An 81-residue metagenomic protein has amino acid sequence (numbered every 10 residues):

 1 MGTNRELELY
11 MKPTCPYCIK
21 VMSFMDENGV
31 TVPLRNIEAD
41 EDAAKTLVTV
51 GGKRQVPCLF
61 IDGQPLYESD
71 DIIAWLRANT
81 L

Functional and structural regions predicted by a protein language model:
M1-V30: Local sequence-structure signature of Cys/Sec-based thiol-disulfide redox active-site neighborhoods
G2-T3, K45-V48: Short secondary-structure transition/capping segments
P16-Y17, D42, Y67: Short alpha-helical
V30-A43: Thiol-based oxidoreductase modules, predominantly thioredoxin-like and allied folds used for disulfide exchange
V48-Q55: Thiol/disulfide oxidoreductase modules built on the thioredoxin-like
P57-P65: A short, hydrophobic beta-strand/beta-hairpin element that forms part of a small beta-sheet core
I61-D62, W75-L81: C-terminal basic regulatory modules in eukaryotic proteins
S69-I72: Polytopic alpha-helical membrane proteins, predominantly small-molecule transporters/carriers
